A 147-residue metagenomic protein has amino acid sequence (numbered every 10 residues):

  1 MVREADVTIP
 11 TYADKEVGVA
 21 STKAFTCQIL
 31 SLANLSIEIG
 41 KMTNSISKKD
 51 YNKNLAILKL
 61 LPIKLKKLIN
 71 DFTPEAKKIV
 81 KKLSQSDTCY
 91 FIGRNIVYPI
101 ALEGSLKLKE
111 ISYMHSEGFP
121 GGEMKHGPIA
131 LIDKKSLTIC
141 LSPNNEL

Functional and structural regions predicted by a protein language model:
M1-L147: A SIS-like phosphosugar-recognition module
